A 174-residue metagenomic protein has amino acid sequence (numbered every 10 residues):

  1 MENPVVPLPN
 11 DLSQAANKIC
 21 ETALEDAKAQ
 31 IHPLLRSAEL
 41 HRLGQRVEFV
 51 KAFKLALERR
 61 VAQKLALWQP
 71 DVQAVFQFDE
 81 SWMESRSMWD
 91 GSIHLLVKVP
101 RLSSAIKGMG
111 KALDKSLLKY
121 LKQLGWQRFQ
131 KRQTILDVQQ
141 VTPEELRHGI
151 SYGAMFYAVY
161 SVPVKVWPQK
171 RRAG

Functional and structural regions predicted by a protein language model:
E2-D90, V99-G174: Catalytic core of pol beta-like nucleotidyltransferases
H94: Cell-envelope/extracellular polymer assembly enzymes that use nucleotide-activated donors
